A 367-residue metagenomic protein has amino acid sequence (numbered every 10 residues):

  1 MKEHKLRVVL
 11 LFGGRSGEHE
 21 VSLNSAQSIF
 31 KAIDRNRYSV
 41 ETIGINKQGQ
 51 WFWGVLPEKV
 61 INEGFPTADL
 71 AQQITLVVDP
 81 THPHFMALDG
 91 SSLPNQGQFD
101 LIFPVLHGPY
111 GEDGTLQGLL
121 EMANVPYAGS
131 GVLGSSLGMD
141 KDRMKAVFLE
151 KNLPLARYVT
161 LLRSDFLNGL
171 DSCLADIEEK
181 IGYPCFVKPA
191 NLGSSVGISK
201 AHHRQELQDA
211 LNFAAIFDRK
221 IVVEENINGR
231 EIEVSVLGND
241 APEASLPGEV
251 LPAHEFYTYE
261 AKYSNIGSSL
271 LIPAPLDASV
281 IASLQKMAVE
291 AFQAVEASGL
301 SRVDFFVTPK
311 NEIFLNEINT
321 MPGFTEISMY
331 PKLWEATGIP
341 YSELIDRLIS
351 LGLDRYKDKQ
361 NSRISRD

Functional and structural regions predicted by a protein language model:
M1-L133, L137-M139, R143, L162-A175 (+3 more regions): ATP-binding N-terminal substructure of ATP-dependent carboxylate-amine bond-forming enzymes
K2-L11, S16-G17, L23-Q27, S92 (+2 more regions): Active-site nucleotide/adenylate-binding loops and adjacent lid/helix of ATP-dependent enzymes
K2-L6, F12-R15, N152, D176 (+1 more regions): ATP-dependent carboxylate activation and anion-phosphoryl transfer catalytic cores that bind Mg-ATP to form
N36, A123, K180-Y183, F217 (+1 more regions): Structured helix-beta-strand junction loops
V40, P126-Y127, L155, C185 (+1 more regions): Hydrophobic beta-strand scaffold residues
G118-Y127, H203, Q208, A336-T337: A glycine- and small-aliphatic-rich helix-loop capping segment at beta-alpha/alpha-beta transitions that lines
S199-K286, V307-F314: Phosphate-binding site of ATP-dependent enzymes
